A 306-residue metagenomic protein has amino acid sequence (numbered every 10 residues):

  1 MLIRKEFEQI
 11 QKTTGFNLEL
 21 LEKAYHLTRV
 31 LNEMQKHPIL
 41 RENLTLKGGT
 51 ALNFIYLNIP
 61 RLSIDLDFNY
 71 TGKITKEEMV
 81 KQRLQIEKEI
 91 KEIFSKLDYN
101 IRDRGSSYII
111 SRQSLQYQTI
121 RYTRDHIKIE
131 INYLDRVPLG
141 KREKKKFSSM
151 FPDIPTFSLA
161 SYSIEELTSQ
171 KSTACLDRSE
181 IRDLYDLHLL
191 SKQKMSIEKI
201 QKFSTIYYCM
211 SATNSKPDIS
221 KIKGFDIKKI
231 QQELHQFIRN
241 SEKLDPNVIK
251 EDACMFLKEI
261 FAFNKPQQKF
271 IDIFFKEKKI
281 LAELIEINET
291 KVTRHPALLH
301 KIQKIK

Functional and structural regions predicted by a protein language model:
M1-L44, F54-L62, L66, Y70-K306: Structured mid-to-C-terminal alpha-helical surface segments
L46-T50: Glycine-rich beta-strand-to-loop/alpha-helix junction loops that act as flexible
